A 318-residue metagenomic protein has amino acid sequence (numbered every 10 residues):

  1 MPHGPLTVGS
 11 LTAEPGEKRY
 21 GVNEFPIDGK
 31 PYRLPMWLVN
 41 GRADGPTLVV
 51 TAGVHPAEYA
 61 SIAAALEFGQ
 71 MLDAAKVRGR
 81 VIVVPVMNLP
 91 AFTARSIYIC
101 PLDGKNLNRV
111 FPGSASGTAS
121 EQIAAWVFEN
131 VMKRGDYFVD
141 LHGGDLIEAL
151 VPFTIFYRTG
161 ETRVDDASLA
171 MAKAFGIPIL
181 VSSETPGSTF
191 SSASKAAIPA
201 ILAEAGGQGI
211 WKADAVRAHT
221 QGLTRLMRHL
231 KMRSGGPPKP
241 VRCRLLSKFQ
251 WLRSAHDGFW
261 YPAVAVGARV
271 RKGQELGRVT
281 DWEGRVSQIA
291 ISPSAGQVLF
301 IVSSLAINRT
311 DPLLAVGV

Functional and structural regions predicted by a protein language model:
M1-V318: Structured catalytic-domain cores with a bias toward divalent-metal coordination
